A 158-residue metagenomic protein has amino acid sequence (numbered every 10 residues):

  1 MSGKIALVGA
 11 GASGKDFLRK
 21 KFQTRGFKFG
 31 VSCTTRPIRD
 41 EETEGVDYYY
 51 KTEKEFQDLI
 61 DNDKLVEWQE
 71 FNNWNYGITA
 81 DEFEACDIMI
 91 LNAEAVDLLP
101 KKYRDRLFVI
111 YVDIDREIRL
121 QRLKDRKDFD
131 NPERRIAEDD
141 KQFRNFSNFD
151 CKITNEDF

Functional and structural regions predicted by a protein language model:
L7: Hydrophobic anchor at the beta1->P-loop junction of P-loop NTPases
G11: The conserved Walker
K15-D16: Walker A/P-loop
R19-K20: The feature captures the helix immediately C-terminal to the Walker
T24-S32: Post-Walker A helix-loop "phosphate-sensing" segment adjacent to the P-loop in P-loop NTPases
T34-D87, L91-E94: ATP-dependent small-molecule kinase phosphotransfer cores that center on conserved nucleotide phosphate-binding segments
I88-N92, K102-R126: Conserved phosphate-donor/acceptor-positioning beta-strand/loop module used by diverse small-molecule
D125-F158: Small-molecule kinase domains that catalyze NTP-dependent phosphoryl transfer to phosphate-bearing small molecules
